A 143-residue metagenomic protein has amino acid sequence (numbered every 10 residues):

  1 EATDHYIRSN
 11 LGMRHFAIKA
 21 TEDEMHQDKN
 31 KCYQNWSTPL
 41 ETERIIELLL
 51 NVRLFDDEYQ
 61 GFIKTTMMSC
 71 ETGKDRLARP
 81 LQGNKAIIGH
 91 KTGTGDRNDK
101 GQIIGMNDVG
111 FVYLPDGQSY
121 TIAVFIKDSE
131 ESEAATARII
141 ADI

Functional and structural regions predicted by a protein language model:
E1-L54: Mid-domain, small-residue-enriched loop/turn segments at the edges of structured enzyme/sensor domains
R44-I87, T92-I143: Structured C-terminal helix/loop/strand segments within mature extracytoplasmic catalytic/sensor domains
